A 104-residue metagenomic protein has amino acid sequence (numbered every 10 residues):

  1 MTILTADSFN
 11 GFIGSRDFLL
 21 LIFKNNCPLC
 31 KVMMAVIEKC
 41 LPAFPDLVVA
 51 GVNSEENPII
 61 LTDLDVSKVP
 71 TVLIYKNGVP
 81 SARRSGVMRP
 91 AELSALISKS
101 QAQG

Functional and structural regions predicted by a protein language model:
M1-F18, A95-G104: N-terminal leader/targeting and pre-domain segments
I3-L4, I22, E38-I59: Thiol-based oxidoreductase modules, predominantly thioredoxin-like and allied folds used for disulfide exchange
S8-K39: Local sequence-structure signature of Cys/Sec-based thiol-disulfide redox active-site neighborhoods
F9-N10, P58-L61: Short hydrophobic/charged patches on amphipathic alpha-helices used for structural packing and interfaces
P28-L29, E56-I59, M88-A91: Short alpha-helical
L47, D63-L64, P90, A95: Chalcogenol-based redox active-site neighborhoods
L64-L73: Structural micro-motif
L73-G104: Non-catalytic, surface beta->alpha helical segment in thiol-disulfide oxidoreductase systems
